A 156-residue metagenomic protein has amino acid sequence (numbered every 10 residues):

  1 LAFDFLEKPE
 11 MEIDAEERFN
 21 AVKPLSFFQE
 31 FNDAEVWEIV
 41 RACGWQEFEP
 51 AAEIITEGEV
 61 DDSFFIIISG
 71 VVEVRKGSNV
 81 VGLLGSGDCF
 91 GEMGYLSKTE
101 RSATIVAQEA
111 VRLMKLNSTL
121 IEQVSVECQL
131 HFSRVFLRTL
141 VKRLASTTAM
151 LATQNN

Functional and structural regions predicted by a protein language model:
L1-N156: Cytosolic regulatory regions built on CNB/CRP/Popeye-like sensor folds
